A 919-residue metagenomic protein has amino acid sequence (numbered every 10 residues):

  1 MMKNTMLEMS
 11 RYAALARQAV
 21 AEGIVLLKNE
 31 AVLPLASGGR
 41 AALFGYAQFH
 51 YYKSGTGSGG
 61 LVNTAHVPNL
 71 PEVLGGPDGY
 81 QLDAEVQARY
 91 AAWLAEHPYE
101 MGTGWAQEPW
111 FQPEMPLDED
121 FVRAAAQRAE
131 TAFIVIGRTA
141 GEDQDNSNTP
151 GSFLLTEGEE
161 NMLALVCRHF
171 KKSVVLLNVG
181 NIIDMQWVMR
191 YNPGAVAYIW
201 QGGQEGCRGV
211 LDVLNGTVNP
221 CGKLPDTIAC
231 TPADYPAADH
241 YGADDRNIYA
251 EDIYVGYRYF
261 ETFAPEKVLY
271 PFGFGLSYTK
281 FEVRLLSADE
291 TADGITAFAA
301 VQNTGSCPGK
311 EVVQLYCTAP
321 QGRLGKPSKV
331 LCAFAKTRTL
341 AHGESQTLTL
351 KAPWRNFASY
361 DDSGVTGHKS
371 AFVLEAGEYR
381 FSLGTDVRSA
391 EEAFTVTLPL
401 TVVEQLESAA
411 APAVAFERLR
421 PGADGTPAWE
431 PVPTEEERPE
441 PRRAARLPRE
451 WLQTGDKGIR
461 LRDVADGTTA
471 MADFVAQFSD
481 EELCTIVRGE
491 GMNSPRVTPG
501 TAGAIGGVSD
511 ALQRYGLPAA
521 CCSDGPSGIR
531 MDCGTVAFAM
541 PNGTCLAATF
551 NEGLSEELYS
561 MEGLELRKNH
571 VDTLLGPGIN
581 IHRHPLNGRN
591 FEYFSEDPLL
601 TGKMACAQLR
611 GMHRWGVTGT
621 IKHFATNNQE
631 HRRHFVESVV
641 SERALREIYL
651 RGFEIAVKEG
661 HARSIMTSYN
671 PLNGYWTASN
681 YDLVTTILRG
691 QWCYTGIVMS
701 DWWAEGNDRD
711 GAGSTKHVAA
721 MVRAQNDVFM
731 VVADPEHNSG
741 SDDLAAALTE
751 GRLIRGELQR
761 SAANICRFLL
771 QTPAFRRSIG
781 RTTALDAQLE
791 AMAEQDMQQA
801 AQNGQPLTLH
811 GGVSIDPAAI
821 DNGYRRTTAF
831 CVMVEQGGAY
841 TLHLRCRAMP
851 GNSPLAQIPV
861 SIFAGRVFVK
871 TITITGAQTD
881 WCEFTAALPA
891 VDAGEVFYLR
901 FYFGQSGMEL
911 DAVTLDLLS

Functional and structural regions predicted by a protein language model:
M1-S389, E404-H843, P859-S919: Glycoside hydrolase catalytic-domain context in secreted enzymes
N303, A848-P850: Extracellular acidic, Ser/Thr/Pro-rich low-complexity tracts
L398-L400: Interdomain boundary/hinge segments at the C-termini of tandem beta-sandwich modules
G851-V860: Beta-strand acidic-aromatic groove motif in beta-rich domains, primarily in extracellular
